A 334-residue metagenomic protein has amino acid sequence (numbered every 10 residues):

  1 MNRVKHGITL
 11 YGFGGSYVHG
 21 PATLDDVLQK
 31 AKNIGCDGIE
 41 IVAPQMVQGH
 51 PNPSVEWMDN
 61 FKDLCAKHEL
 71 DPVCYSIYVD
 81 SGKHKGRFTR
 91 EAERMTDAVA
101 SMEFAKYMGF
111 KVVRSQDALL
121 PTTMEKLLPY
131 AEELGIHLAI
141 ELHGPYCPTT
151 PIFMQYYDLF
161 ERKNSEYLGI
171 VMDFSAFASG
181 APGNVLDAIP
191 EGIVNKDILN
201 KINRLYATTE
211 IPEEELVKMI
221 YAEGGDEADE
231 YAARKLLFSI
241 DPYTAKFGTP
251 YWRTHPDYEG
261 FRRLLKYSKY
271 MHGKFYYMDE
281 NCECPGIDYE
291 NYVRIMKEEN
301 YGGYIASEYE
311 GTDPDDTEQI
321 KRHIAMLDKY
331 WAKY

Functional and structural regions predicted by a protein language model:
V4-Y11, I39-I41, P72-I77, V113-S115 (+4 more regions): Hydrophobic faces of well-ordered beta-strands that scaffold small-molecule active sites in alpha/beta enzyme cores
I8, A31, I39, C65 (+8 more regions): Conserved, mostly hydrophobic/aromatic
T9-T23, S81-M95, W252, M278 (+1 more regions): Active-site mouth loops of central-metabolism enzymes
Y17-P21, T149-F153, G180-G302, E318: Gly/Pro-rich active-site loop or hairpin
T23-P44, E103-K111: Catalytic domains of carbohydrate-active enzymes, especially glycoside hydrolases
G38-D63, E280-N281: Glycine-rich, proline-tolerant flexible connector loops at the mouths of alpha/beta enzymes
Q45-E56, Y78-T96, Y130, V185 (+1 more regions): Surface-exposed, active-site-proximal loop segments in enzymatic domains
D63-D71, G82-M172, A176-D229, L237: Active-site acidic/histidine proton-transfer and metal-coordination neighborhood in alpha/beta enzyme cores
